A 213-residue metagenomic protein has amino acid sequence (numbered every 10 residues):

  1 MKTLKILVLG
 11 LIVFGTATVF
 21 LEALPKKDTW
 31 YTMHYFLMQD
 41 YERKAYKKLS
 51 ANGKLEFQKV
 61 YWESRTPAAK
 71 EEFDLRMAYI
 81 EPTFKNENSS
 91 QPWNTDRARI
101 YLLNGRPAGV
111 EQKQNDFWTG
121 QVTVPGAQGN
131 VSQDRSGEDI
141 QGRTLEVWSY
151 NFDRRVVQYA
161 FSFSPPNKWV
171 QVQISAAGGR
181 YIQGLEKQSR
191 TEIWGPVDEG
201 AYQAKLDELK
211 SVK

Functional and structural regions predicted by a protein language model:
M1-I6: Positively charged n-region of N-terminal signal peptides that target proteins for export
L7-T18: Bacterial N-terminal signal peptides
A23-K213: Residues within mature, well-folded domains
